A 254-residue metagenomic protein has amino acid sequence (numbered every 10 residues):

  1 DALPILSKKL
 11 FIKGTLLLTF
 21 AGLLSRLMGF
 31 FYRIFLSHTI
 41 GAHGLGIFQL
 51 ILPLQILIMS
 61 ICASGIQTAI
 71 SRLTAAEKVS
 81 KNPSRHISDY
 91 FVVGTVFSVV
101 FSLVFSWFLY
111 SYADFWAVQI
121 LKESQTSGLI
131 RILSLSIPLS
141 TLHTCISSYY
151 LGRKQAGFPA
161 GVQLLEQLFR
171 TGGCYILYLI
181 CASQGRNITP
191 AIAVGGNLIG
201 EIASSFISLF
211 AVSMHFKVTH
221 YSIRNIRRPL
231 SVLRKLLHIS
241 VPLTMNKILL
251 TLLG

Functional and structural regions predicted by a protein language model:
A2-M28, R85, V92, A156 (+1 more regions): N-terminal membrane topogenesis motif
P4-F11, R186-V194, L209-T251: Interhelical loop/hinge segments that connect adjacent transmembrane helices in multipass membrane
L10-S71, S106, Y110, S136-I137 (+1 more regions): Signature of the first transmembrane helix
I58-V96, L151-G157: Transmembrane-helix boundary and interhelical linker motifs in polytopic inner-membrane proteins
V104-S124, C181: Short membrane-interface helical motifs at transmembrane helix boundaries in multi-pass membrane transporters
W107, K122-I146, G172: Alpha-helical transmembrane segments of multi-pass membrane proteins
S140-V162: Membrane-interface junctions at transmembrane-helix termini in multi-pass inner-membrane proteins
R153-F158, L168-A211: Membrane-interface helix-loop junctions in multi-pass transport and translocation proteins
